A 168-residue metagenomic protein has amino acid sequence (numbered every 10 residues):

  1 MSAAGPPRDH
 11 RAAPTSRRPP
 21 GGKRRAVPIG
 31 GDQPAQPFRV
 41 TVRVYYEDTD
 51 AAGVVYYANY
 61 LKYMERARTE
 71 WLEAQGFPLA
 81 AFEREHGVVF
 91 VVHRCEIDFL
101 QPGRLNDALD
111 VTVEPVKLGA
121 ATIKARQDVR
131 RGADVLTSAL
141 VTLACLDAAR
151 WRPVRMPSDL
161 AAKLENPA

Functional and structural regions predicted by a protein language model:
A3, R17-D32, Q36-V40, F99 (+2 more regions): HotDog/MaoC-like acyl-thioester-processing domains
D9-H10: Intrinsic-disorder-associated, low-complexity terminal segments enriched in Asp/Asn/His/Tyr and depleted of Lys/Arg
G21-F77: Catalytic strand-loop segment that frames the active site of acyl-thioester-processing enzymes
Y60-Y63, V91, T142: Residue-level recognition of specific faces of alpha-helices
P78-L79, V91, C95-L100, E114-L118: Short glycine/proline-centered loop/turn elements that form peptide/ligand docking sites
F82-F90: Short, basic/aromatic beta-hairpin or loop at an interaction surface
